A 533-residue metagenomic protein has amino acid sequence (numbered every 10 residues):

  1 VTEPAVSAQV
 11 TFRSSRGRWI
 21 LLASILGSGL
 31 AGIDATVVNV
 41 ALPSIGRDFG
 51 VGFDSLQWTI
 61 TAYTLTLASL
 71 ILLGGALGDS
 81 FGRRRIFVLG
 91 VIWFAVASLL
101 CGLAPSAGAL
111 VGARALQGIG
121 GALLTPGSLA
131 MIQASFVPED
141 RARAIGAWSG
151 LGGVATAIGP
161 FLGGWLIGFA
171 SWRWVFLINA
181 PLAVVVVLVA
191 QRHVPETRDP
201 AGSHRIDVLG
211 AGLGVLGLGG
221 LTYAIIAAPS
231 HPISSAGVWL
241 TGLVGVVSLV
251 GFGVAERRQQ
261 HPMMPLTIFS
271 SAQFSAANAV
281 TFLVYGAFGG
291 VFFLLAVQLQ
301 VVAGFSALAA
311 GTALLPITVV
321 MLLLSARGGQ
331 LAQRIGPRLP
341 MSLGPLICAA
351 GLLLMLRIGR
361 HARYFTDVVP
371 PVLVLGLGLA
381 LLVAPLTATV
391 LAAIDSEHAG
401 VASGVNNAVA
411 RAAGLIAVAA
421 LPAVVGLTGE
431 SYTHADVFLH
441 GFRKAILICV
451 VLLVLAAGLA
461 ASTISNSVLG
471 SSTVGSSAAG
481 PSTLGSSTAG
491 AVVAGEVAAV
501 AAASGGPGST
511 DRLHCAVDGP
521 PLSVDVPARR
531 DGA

Functional and structural regions predicted by a protein language model:
V1-R16, P200, T463-A533: Intrinsic disorder in cytosolic terminal tails and internal cytosolic loops of multi-pass membrane transporters
T2-R192, G328, I335, M341 (+4 more regions): Transmembrane-helix bundle of Major Facilitator Superfamily
R18-I33, V38-V40, F53, S128 (+6 more regions): 12-transmembrane solute porter fold
G78-R85, R141-A144, P200-I206, P262-P265 (+1 more regions): Interfacial helix-loop-helix linkers and transmembrane-helix boundary segments in multi-pass membrane proteins
A107-G108, S171, R198-S203, A228-S234 (+1 more regions): Membrane-interface helix caps and helix-loop-helix hairpins in membrane proteins
V187-G210, V254-M263, A461-S471: Helix-loop junctions on the cytosolic side of multi-pass membrane transporters, especially the intracellular loop
